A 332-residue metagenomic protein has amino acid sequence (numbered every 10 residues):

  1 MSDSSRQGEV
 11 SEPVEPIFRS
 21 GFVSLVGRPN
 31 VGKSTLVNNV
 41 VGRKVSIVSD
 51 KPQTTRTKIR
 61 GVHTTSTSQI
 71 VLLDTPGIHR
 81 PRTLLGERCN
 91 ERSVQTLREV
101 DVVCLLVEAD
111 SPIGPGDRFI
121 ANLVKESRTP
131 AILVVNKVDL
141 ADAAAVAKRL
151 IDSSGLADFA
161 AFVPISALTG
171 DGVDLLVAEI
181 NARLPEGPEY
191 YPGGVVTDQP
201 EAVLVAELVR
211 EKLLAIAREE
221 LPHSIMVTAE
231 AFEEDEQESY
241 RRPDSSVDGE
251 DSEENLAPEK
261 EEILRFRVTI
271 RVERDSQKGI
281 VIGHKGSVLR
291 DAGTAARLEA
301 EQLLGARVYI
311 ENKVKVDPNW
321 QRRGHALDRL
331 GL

Functional and structural regions predicted by a protein language model:
S2-V102, V107, T269: Conserved G1/Walker A P-loop phosphate-binding module
S24, N38, T57, G61 (+12 more regions): Solvent-exposed alpha-helical segments within well-ordered globular domains of core cellular machineries
G32, G172, V288: Conserved glycine(s) of the Walker
R43, V62-S66, T96-V103, L156-F159 (+7 more regions): Conserved, well-folded catalytic cores of nucleic-acid-processing and energy-transducing macromolecular machines
T55, I78-R80, P112-I113, A141-D142 (+1 more regions): Catalytic P-loop NTPase motifs of RecA-like helicase/translocase cores
T64-Q69, R88-F162, E238-S239, A257-I263: Conserved C-terminal guanine-recognition region of P-loop GTPase G domains, centered on the G4
T129-P130, D139-T197: Canonical P-loop GTPase G-domain recognition
E201-L332: P-loop NTP-binding site
